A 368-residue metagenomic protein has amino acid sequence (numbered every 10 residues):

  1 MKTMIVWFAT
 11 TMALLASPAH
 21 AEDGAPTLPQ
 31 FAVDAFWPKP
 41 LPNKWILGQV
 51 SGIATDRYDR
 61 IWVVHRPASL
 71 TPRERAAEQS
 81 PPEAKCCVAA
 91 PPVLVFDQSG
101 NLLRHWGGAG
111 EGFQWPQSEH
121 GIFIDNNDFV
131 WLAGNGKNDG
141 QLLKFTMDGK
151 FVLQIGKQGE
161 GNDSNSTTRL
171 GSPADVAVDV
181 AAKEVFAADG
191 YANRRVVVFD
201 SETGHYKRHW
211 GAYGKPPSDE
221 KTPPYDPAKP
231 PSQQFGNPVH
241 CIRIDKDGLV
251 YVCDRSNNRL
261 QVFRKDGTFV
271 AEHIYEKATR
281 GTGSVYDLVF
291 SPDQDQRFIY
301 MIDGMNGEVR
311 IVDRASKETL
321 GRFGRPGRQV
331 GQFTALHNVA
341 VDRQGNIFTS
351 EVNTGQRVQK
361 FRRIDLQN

Functional and structural regions predicted by a protein language model:
I5-L15: Bacterial N-terminal signal peptides
A16-A21: Boundary at the C-terminal end of the N-terminal hydrophobic targeting segment
E22-N368: Eukaryotic scaffold repeat domains enriched in small/polar residues
